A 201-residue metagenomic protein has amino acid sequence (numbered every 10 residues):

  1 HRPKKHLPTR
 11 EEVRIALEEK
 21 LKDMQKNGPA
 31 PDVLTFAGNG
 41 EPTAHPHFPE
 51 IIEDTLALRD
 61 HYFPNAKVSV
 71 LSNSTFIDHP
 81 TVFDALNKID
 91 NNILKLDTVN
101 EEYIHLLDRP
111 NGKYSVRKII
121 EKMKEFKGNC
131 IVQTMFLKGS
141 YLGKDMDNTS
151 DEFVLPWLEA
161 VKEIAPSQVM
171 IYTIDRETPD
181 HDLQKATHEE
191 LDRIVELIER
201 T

Functional and structural regions predicted by a protein language model:
H1-V13: Canonical Radical SAM [4Fe-4S] cluster-binding loop centered on the CxxxCxxC motif and its immediate flanking residues
R10, I52, V154, T187 (+1 more regions): Amphipathic alpha-helical segments in well-structured domains
L21-G28, K162: Phosphate/pyrophosphate-binding loops at sites that engage ATP/ADP/AMP, CoA/4′-phosphopantetheine, polyphosphate
L34: Phosphate/adenylate-binding glycine loop and adjacent helical scaffold
T43-Q184: Conserved AdoMet/S-adenosylmethionine-binding subsite of the radical SAM
D180-T201: Short acidic, glycine/proline-enriched helix-loop-strand junctions
